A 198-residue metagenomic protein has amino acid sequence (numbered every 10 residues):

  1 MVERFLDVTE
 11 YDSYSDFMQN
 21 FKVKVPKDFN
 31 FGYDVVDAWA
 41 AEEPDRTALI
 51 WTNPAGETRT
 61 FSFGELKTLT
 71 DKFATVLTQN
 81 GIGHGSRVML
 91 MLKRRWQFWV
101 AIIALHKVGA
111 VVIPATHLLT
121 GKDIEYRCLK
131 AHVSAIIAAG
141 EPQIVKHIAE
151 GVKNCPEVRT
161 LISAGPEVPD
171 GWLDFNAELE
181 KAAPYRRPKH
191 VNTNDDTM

Functional and structural regions predicted by a protein language model:
M1, Q79, I103, K107-A177: Structural core segment of the AMP-binding/adenylate-forming
M1-F61, E65-T78, N154-E157, E167-D170: N-lobe entry segment of adenylate-forming
E43-D45, H84, L129-H132, E157 (+1 more regions): Residue-level preference for short coil/turn positions at secondary-structure junctions
P44-T47, S163-P169, E180-M198: Conserved pre-ATP/AMP-binding loop-to-beta segment of ANL
D45, L49-I103, T120-E125, F175-E180: Conserved AMP-binding/adenylate-forming core of the ANL superfamily
T58, Y126-C128, K153, K189-N192: Structural motif
S86, A110, D195-D196: Surface-exposed loop/turn positions
L90-M91, I113-H117, K189: Glycine- and other small-residue-rich loops at beta-strand/loop junctions that grip anionic moieties
